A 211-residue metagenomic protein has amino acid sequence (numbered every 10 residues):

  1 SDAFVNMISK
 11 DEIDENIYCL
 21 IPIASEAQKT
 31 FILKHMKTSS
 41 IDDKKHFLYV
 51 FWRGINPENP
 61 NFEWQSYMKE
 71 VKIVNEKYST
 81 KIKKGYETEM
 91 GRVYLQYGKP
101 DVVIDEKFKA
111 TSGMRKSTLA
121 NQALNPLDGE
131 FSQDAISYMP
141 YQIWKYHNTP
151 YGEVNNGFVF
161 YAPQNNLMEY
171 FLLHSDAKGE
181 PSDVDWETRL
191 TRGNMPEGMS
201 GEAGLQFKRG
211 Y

Functional and structural regions predicted by a protein language model:
D2-Y211: Residues within mature, well-folded domains
